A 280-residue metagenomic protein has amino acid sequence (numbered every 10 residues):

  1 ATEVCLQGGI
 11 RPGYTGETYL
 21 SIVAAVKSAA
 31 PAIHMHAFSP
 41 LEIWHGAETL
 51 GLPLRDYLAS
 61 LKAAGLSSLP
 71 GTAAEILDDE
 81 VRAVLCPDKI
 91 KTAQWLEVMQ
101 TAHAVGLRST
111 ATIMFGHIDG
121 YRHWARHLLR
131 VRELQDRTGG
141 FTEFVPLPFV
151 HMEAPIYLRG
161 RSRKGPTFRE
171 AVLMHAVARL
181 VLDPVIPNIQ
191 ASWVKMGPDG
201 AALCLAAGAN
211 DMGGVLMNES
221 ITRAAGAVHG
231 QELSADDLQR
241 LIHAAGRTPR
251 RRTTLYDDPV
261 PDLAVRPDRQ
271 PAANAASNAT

Functional and structural regions predicted by a protein language model:
A1-R126, R130-E133: Conserved Radical SAM active-site core
L129, Q135-T280: Auxiliary Fe-S-binding modules of radical SAM enzymes
